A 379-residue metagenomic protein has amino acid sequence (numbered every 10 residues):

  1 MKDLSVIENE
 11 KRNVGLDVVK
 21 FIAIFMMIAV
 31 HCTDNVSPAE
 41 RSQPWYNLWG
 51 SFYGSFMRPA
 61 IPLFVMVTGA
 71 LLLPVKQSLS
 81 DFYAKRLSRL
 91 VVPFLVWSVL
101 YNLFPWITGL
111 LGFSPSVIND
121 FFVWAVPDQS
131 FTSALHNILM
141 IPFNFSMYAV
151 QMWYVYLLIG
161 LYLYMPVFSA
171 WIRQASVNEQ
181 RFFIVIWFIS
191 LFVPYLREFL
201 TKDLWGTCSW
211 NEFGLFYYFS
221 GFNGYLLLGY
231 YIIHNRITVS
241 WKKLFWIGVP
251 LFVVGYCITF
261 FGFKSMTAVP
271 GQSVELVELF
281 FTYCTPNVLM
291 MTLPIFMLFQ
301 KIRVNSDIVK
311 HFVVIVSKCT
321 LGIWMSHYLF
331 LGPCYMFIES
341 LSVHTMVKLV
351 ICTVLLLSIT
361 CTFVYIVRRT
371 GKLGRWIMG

Functional and structural regions predicted by a protein language model:
M1-E8, Q300-S317, Y328-G379: C-terminal "closing" transmembrane helix and its immediate cytosolic amphipathic cap in multi-pass membrane proteins
N9-N13, K76-K85, F168-Q180, I232-F245 (+3 more regions): Membrane-interface helix-boundary motifs at transmembrane edges
E10-Q43, A60-T68, S88-G109, G160 (+6 more regions): Kinked, hydrophobic transmembrane alpha-helices enriched for aromatic residues and small/kink-inducing positions
W49-I61, P142-L157, E198-Y225, T259-P294: Interfacial loop-to-helix transition and helix-capping segments at the boundaries of transmembrane helices
G54, R58-I61, V75-M147, L161 (+2 more regions): Transmembrane alpha-helical segments and their boundary/interface "anchor" motifs in multi-pass integral membrane
G54, V249-L251, L276-N287, S340-C361: Membrane-interface transmembrane-helix boundary segments in multi-pass integral membrane proteins
F64, L71-P74, L103-L110, N119-F199 (+1 more regions): Hydrophobic alpha-helical segments with transmembrane-like composition
I237-V314: Alpha-helical transmembrane segments and terminal signal-anchor/GPI-anchor hydrophobic tails, characterized by long
